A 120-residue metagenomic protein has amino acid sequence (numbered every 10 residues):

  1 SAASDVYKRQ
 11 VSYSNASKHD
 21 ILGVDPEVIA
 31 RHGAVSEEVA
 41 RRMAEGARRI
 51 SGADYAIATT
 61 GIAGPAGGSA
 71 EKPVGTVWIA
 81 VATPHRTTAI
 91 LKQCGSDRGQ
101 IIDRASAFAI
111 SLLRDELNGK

Functional and structural regions predicted by a protein language model:
S1-K120: Short alpha-helical segments enriched in small residues
